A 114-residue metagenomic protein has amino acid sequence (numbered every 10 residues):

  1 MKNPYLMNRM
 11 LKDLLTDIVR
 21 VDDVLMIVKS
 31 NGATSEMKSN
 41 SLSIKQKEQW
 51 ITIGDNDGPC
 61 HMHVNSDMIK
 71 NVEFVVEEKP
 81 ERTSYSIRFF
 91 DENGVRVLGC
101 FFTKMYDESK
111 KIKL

Functional and structural regions predicted by a protein language model:
M1-S66, K70-V72, E77, F102: N-terminal recruitment modules of adaptor/scaffold proteins
R9, V72-L114: Acidic, Ser/Thr- and proline-rich intrinsically disordered linker/docking segments of eukaryotic scaffolds
